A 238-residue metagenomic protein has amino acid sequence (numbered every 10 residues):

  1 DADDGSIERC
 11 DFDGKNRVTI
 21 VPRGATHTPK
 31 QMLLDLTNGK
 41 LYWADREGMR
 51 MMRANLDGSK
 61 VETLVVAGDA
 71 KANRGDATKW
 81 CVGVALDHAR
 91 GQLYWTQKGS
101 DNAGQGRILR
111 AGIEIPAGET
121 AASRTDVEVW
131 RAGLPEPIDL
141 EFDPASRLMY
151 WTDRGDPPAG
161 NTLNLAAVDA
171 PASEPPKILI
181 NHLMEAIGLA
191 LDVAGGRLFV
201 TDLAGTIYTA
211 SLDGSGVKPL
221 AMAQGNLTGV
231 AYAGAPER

Functional and structural regions predicted by a protein language model:
A2-D3, R46, L56, K98-S100 (+4 more regions): Short loop/turn segments immediately following the C-termini of beta-strands
D3, T37, E47, A89 (+5 more regions): Short loop/turn segments that connect beta-strands within the blades of beta-propeller domains, predominantly WD40
D4-E8, M49-R53, N102-A111, P158-L165 (+1 more regions): Structural motif
N16-R23, K60-G75, T125-R131, E174-I180 (+1 more regions): A short beta-strand motif characteristic of beta-propeller blades
G24-K40, D69-G91, T96-S100, A132-L148 (+3 more regions): Beta-rich, blade/repeat-based domains predominating in secreted/periplasmic proteins but also intracellular
N55-L56, A111-T120, A166-P171, L212: Short loop/turn segments immediately following beta-strands, especially the blade-tip and inter-blade linker loops
L203-R238: Blade-level signature of beta-propeller repeat domains, shared across WD40, Kelch, NHL, RCC1 and BNR/Asp-box propellers
